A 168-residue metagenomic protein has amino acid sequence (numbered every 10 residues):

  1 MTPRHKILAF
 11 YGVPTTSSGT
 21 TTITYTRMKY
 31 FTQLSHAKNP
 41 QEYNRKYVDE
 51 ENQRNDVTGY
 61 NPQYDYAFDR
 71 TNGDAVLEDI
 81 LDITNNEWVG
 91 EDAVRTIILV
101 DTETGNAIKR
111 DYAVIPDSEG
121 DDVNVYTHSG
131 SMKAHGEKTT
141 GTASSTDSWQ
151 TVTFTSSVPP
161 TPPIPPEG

Functional and structural regions predicted by a protein language model:
M1-A67, V114-Y126: Solvent-exposed edge beta-strands and adjacent loop segments that serve as assembly or binding interfaces
V13-T16, D69-T71, L99-N106: Short, flexible beta-strand-to-coil junctions
T22-T24, S35, Q63-A67, T96-I98 (+3 more regions): Ser/Thr- (and often Asn-) enriched beta-sheet segments in non-cytosolic proteins
Y60-I83: Ordered, amphipathic secondary-structure segments that act as subunit-interaction surfaces in large macromolecular
D74-E78, D122, T140-T142: Short acidic, gly/pro-rich beta-turn/loop elements at beta-sheet edges and active-site/ligand-binding grooves
V76-I108: Short, acidic/charged, Gly/Pro-enriched secondary-structure junctions
T96-K138: Short beta-strand and beta-hairpin "edge-sheet" elements
T142-G168: Intrinsically disordered, low-complexity terminal/linker regions enriched in Pro/Ser/Gly and acidic residues
